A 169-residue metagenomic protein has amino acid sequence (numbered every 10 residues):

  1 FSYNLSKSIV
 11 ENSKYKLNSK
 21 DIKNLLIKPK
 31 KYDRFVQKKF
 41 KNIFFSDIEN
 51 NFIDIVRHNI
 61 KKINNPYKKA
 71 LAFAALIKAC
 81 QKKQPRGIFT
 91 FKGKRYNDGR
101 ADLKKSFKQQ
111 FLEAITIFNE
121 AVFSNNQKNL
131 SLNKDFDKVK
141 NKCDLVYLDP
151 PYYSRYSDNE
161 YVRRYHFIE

Functional and structural regions predicted by a protein language model:
Y3-N4: Short alpha-helix immediately C-terminal to the canonical SAM-binding loop
K7-S8, N141: Phosphate-coordinating loops and pocket residues in cytosolic domains that bind phosphorylated ligands
S8-N59: Conserved phosphoryl-transfer catalytic core
K38-R163: SAM-dependent nucleic-acid methyltransferase catalytic core
H166-E169: Glycine-rich S-adenosyl-L-methionine
